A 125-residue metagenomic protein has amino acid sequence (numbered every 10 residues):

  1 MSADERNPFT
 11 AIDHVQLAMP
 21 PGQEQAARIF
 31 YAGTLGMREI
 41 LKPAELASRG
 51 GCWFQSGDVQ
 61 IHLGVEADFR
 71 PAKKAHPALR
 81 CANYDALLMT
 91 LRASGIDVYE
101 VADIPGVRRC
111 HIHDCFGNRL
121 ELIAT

Functional and structural regions predicted by a protein language model:
M1-R28, A75-P77: N-terminal beta-strand motif that seeds the catalytic metal site of vicinal oxygen chelate
S2-T10, S94-T125: Vicinal oxygen chelate
T10-A11, F69-K74, I104: Short glycine-enriched loop/turn motifs at secondary-structure junctions
L17-Q60: Core segments of cupin and vicinal oxygen chelate
E39-L41, L63, D97-E100: A short linear hydrophobic-aromatic micro-motif
E45, E66, I123-T125: Residue-level structural signal for beta-strand termini and adjacent loop
L46-G50, P71, I104-R108: Short acidic/glycine-enriched loop/turn segments that link adjacent beta-strands
K73-L91: Mid-chain, well-packed structural core segment of small domains
